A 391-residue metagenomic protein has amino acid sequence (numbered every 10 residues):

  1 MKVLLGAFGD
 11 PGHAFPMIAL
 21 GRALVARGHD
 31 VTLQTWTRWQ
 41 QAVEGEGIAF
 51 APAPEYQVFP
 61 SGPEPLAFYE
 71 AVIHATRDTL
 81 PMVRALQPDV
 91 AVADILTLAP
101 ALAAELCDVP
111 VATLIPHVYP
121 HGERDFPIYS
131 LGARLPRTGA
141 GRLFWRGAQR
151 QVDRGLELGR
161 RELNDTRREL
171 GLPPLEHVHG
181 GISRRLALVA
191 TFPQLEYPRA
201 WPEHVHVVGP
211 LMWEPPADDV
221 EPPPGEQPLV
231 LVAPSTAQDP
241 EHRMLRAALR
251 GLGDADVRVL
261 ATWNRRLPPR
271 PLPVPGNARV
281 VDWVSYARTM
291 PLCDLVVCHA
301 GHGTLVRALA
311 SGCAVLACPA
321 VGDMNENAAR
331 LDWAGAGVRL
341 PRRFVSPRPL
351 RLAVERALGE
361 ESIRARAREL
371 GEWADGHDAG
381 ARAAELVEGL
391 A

Functional and structural regions predicted by a protein language model:
L5-I18, A237-H242: A short, glycine/small-residue-rich beta-strand->loop->alpha-helix junction that serves as a flexible
T32-E70, G139: Conserved nucleotide-sugar phosphate-binding/catalytic loop shared by glycosyltransferases and other
E70-R142, Q194-L195: Conserved nucleotide-sugar donor-interacting segment of glycosyltransferase catalytic cores, predominantly GT-B
A91-D94, D282-R330: A donor-sugar binding/catalytic signature common to diverse glycosyltransferases and related nucleotide-sugar
A112-E196: Active-site-proximal region of nucleotide-activated glycan assembly enzymes, centered on histidine/acidic-rich loops
T191-L295: Donor-nucleotide binding loops and adjacent catalytic segments primarily of GT-B fold Leloir glycosyltransferases
G322-A353, A365: Change "using UDP/GDP/dTDP sugars" to "using nucleotide sugars
P347-A391: C-terminal amphipathic helix plus adjacent low-complexity, charged tail appended to glycosyltransferase catalytic
